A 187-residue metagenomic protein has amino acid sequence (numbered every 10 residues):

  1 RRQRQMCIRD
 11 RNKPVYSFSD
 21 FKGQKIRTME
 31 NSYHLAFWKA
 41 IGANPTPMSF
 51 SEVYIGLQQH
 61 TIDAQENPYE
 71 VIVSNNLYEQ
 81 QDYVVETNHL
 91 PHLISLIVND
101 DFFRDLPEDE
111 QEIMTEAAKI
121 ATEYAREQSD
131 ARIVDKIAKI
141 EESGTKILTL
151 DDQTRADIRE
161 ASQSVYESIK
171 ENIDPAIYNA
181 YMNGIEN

Functional and structural regions predicted by a protein language model:
R1-Q5, R9-N187: N-terminal secretory/targeting leader peptides
